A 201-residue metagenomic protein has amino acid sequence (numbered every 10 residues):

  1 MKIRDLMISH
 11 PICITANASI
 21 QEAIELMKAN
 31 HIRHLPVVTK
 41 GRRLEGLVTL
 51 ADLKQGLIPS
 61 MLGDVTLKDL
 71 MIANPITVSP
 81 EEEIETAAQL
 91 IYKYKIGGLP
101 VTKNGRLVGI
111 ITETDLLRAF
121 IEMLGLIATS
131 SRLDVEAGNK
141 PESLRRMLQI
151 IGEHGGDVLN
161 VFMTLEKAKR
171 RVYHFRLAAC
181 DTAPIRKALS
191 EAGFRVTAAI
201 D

Functional and structural regions predicted by a protein language model:
M1-P11, G63-P75, A128-L133: Bateman (tandem CBS) regulatory domains
I14-H31, V38, V78-K95, V101-T102 (+2 more regions): The conserved cystathionine-beta-synthase
M27, L35-A51, I91, L99-T114: A glycine-centered beta-loop-beta connector
K54-L67, D115-T129: A short, polar/charged loop-to-alpha-helix boundary motif
L57, L62-I76, P80, I84-Q89: Glycine/small-residue-rich loop that forms an oxyanion/phosphate-binding "nest" at active or ligand-binding sites
E122-D201: A conserved regulatory-domain signal marking ACT and ACT-like small-molecule sensing domains and adjacent regulatory
